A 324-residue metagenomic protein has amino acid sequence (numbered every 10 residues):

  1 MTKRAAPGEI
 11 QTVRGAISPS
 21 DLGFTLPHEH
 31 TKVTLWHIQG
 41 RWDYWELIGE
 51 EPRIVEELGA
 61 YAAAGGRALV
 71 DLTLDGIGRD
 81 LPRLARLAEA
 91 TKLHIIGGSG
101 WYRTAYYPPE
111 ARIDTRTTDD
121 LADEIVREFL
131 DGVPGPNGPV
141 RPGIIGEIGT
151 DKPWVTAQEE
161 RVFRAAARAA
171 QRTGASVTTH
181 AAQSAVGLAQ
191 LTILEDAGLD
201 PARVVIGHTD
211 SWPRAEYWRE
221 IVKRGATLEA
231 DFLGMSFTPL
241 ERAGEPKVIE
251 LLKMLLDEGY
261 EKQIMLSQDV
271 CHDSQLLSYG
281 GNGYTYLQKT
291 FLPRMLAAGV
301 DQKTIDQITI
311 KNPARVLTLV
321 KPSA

Functional and structural regions predicted by a protein language model:
R4-G15, Y286-A324: Mid-to-C-terminal alpha-helical segments outside catalytic/metal-binding sites
L22-T34, G40-H94, D119-V140: Alpha-helical scaffold segments that flank or form the walls of functional sites
H28, L69, W101, A170 (+4 more regions): Divalent metal-coordination and catalytic microenvironments
E29-P52, S99-D119, P139, D269-L292: Active-site gating loops and adjacent loop-to-helix segments of metal-dependent hydrolytic enzymes
L35-Q39, L81, Y107, V186-I193 (+4 more regions): Histidine/acidic-residue-rich catalytic or RNA/ligand-binding cores of hydrolases and nuclease-related proteins
R86-E89, H94-I96, G100-S176, T227 (+1 more regions): Active-site gating/metal-coordination segments in enzymes
A167, Q171-E250, M254, I264: Catalytic pocket-lining loop regions of alpha/beta-barrel enzymes, especially the amidohydrolase/enolase/GH5 lineages
V177-T178, D231, Y260-G281: Short acidic/histidine-rich active-site segments
